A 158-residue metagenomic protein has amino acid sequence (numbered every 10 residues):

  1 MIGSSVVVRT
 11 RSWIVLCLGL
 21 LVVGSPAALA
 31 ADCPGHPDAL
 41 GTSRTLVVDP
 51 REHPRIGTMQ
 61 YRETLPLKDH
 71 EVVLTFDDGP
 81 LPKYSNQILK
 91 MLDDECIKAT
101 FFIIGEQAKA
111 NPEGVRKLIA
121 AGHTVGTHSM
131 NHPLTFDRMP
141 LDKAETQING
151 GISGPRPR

Functional and structural regions predicted by a protein language model:
I2-V15: Bacterial N-terminal signal peptides that target proteins for export
S12-G24: Bacterial N-terminal signal peptides
A28-A31: Boundary at the C-terminal end of the N-terminal hydrophobic targeting segment
P34-H36: N-terminal module-boundary/linker segments of secreted carbohydrate-active enzymes
L40-K143, Q147-G154: Active-site beta->alpha N-cap acidic-glycine motif
R158: Active-site acidic/histidine proton-transfer and metal-coordination neighborhood in alpha/beta enzyme cores
